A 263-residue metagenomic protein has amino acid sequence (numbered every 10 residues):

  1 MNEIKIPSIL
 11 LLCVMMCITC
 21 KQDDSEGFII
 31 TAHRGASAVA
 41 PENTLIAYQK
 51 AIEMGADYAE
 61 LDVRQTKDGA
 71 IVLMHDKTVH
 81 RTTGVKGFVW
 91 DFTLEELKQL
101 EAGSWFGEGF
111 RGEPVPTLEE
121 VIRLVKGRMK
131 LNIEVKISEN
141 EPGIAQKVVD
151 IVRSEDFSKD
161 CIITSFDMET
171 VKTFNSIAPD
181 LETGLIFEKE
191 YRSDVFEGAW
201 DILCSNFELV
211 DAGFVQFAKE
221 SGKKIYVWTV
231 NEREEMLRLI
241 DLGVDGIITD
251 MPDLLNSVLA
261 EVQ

Functional and structural regions predicted by a protein language model:
M1-E3: N-terminal secretory signal peptides that target proteins for export/translocation
K5-S8, I18-Q263: Phosphate-group recognition and catalysis centered on beta-loop-alpha active-site segments
L10-C13: Short, linear, compositionally biased motifs with a strong N-terminal bias
